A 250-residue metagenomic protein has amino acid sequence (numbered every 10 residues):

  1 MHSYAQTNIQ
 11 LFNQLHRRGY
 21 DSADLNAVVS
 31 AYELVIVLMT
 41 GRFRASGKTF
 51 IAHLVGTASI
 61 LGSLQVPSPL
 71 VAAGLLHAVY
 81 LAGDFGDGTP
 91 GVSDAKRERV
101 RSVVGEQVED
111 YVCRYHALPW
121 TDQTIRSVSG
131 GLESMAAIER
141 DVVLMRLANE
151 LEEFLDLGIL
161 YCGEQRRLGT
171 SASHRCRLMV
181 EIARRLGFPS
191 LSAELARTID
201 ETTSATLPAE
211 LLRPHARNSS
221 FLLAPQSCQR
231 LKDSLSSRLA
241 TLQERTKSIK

Functional and structural regions predicted by a protein language model:
M1-K250: Active-site helical microenvironments for divalent-metal-assisted chemistry
